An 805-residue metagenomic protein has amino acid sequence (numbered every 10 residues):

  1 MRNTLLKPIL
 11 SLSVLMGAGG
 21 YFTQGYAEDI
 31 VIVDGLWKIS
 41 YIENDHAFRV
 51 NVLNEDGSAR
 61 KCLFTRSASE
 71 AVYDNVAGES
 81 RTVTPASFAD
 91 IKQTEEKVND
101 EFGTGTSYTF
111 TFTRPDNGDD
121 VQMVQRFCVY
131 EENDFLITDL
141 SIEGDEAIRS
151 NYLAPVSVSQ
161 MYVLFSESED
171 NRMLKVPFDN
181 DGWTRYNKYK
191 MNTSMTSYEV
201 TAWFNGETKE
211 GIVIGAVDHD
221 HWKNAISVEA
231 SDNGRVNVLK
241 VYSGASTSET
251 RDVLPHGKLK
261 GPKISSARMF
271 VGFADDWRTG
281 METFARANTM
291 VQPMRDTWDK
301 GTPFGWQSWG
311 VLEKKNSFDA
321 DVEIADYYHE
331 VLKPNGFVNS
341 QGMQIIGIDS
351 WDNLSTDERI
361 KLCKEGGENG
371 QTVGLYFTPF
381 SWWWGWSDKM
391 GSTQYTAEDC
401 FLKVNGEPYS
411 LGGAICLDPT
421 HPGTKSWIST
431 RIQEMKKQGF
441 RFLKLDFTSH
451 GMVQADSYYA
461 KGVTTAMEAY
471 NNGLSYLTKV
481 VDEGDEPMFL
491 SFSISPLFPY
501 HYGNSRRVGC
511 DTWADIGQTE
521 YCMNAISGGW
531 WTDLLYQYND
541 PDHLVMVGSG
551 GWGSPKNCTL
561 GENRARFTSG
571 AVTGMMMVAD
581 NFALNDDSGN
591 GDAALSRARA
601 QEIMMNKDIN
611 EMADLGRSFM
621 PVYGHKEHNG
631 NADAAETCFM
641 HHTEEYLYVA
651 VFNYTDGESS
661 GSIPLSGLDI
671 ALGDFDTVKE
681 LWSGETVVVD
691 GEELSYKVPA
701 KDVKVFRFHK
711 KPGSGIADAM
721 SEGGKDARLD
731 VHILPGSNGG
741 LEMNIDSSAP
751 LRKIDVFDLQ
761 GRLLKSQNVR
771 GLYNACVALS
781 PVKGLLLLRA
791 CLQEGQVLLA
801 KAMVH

Functional and structural regions predicted by a protein language model:
D29-P115: Acidic-aromatic substrate-binding/catalytic surfaces of carbohydrate-active enzymes
V33, S194-K300, N557, K697-V698: Beta-strand-rich recognition/accessory modules
T106-E167: Acidic, contiguous internal or C-terminal segments within carbohydrate-active enzymes that form a structured patch used
G301-A455, A469, Y476-G484, L490: Substrate-binding cleft of carbohydrate-active enzyme catalytic domains
M390-A414, D418-P422, S475-S588: Glycan-recognition surfaces
G570-T573, V578, E627-I670, K701 (+2 more regions): Carbohydrate-binding surface patches
D690-S714, L786: C-terminal beta-strand-rich structural cap/linker in extracellular carbohydrate-active enzymes
A719-H805: C-terminal outer-membrane/trafficking sorting elements
